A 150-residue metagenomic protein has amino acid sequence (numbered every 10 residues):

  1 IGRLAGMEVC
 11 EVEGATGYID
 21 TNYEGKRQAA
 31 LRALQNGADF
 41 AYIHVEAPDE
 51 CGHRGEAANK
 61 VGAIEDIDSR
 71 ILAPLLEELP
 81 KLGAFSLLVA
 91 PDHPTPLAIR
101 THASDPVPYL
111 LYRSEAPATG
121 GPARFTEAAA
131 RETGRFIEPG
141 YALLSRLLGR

Functional and structural regions predicted by a protein language model:
I1-R150: Feature captures the catalytic ectodomains and active-site-proximal regions of enzymes that hydrolyze or transfer
